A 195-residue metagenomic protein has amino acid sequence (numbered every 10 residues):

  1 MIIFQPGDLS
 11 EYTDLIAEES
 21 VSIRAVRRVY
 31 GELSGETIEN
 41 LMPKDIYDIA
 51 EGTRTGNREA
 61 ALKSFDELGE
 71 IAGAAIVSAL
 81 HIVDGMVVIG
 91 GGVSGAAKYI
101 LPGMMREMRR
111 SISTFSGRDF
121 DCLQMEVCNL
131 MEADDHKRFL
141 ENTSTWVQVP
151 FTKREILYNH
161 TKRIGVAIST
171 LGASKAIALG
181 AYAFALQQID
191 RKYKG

Functional and structural regions predicted by a protein language model:
Q5-G195: ATP-binding/phosphotransfer module of carbohydrate and carboxylate kinases, centering on a glycine-rich
